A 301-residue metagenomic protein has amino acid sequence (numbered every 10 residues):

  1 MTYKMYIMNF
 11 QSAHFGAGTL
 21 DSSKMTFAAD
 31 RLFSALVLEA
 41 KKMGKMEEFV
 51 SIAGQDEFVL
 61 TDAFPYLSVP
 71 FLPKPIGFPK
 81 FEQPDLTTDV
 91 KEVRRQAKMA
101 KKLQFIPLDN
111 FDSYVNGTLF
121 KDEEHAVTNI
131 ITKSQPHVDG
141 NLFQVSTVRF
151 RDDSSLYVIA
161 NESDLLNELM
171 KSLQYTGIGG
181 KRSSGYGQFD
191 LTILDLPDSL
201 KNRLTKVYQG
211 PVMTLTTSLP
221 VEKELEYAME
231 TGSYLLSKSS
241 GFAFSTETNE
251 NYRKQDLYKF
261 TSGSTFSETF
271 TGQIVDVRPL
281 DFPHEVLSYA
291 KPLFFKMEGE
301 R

Functional and structural regions predicted by a protein language model:
M1-R301: Conserved active-site/ligand-binding neighborhood in enzyme cores
